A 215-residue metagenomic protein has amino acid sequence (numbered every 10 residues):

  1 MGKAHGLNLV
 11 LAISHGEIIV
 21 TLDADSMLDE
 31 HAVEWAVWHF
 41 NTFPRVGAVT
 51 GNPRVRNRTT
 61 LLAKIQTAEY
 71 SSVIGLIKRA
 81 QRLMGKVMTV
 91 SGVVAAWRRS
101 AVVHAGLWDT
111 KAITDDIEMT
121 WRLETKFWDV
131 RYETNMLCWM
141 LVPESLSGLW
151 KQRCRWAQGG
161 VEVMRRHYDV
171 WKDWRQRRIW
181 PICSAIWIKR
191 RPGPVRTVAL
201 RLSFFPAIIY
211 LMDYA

Functional and structural regions predicted by a protein language model:
A4-E17, E30-I113, W150, C154-R165: Long helical/loop segments within the catalytic core of UDP-sugar-dependent glycosyltransferases, especially the large
G6, M119-T120: Short, hydrophobic alpha-helical packing/hinge segments within bilobed ligand-binding/sensory domains
M27-L28, R54-R56, E118, L137: A short, conserved beta-strand element in the Rossmann-like catalytic core that flanks the donor/metal-binding loop
M84, E144-A215: Basic/Trp-rich segment in TM-proximal cytosolic loops or flexible interdomain/linker regions
I113-M119: Acidic donor-binding loop at a coil-to-helix junction in glycosyltransferase catalytic cores that engages
T120-C138: Catalytic donor-sugar/metal-binding loop of nucleotide-sugar-dependent glycosyltransferases
T134-G148: Active-site donor/metal-binding and catalytic loop motifs of nucleotide-sugar-dependent glycosylation enzymes
